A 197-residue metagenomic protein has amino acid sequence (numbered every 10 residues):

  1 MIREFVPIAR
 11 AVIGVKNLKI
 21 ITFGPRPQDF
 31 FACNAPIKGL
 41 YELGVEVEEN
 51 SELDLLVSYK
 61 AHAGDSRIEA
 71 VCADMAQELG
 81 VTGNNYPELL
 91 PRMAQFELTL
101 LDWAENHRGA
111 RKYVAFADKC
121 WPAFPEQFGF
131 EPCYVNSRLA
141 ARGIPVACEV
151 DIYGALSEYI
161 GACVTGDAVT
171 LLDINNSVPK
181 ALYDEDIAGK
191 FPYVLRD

Functional and structural regions predicted by a protein language model:
M1: Glycine-rich oxoanion-binding loops at beta->alpha junctions
E4-F130: A charged, amphipathic alpha-helical module
A94-D197: Anaerobic metallocofactor- and corrinoid-dependent redox/one-carbon enzyme cores, especially those from methanogenesis
